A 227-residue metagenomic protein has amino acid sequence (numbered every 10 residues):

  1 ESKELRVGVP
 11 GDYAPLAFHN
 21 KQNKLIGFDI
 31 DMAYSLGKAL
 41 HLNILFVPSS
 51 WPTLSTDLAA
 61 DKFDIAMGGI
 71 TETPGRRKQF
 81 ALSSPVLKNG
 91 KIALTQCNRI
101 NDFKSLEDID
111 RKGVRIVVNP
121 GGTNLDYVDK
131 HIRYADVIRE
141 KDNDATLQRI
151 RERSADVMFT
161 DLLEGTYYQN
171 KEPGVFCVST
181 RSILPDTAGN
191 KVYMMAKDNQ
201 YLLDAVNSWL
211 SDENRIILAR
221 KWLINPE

Functional and structural regions predicted by a protein language model:
E1-G69, K78, R139: Extracytoplasmic small-molecule ligand-binding "clamshell" domains of the periplasmic binding protein/Venus flytrap
L36, L58-A59, I109, I150-R151 (+2 more regions): Hydrophobic residues within well-ordered alpha-helices
N43-S50, V118, A135-N143, R149: Short beta-strand-to-loop elements that line the ligand-binding cleft of bilobed periplasmic-binding protein-like
P52-T56, G69-Q79, Y127-K130, R151-E152 (+1 more regions): A ligand-binding cleft/hinge motif common to bilobed small-molecule-binding domains
S84, C97-R115: Flexible hinge/capping segments at coil-to-helix
L87-T95, L162-L163, Q169-L210, P226-E227: Periplasmic-binding protein-like
N98-S105, I138, D198-D204: Short helix-loop capping/hinge motifs at secondary-structure junctions, enriched in acidic/polar residues
T123-E140, C177-S182, N207-E227: Ligand-binding clefts/hinges and TM-proximal coupling segments of bilobed small-molecule sensing domains
